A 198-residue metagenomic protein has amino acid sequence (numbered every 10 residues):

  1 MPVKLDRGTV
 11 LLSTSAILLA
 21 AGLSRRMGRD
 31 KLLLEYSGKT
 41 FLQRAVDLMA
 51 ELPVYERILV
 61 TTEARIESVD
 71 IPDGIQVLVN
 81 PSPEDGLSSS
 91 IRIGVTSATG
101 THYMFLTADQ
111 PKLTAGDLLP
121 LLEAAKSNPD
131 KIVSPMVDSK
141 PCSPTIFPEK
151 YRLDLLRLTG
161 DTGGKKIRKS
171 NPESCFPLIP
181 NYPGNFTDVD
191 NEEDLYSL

Functional and structural regions predicted by a protein language model:
P2-L12, R157-L198: Conserved alpha/beta core of the MobA/IspD/sugar-nucleotide pyrophosphorylase nucleotidyltransferase superfamily
T9-P141, E173-Y182: Nucleotide and nucleotide-moiety/phosphate-recognizing core
S24, L34, R152-L153, Y196: Nucleotide phosphate-binding site architecture
L34-Y36, I146-P148, D188-D190, L198: Short beta-strand-to-turn element immediately C-terminal to the catalytic PLP-Schiff-base lysine in fold type I
G38, E63-A64, E149-K150, E192-E193: Short loop segments at secondary-structure junctions
R92-G94, K150-L155: Short beta-strand and adjoining strand-loop segment in the mid-core of the Rossmann-like NAD(P)-dependent dehydrogenase
G100, C142-L153, E192: Conserved nucleotide-sugar donor-binding and metal-coordinating catalytic region shared by glycosyltransferases
Q110, S143-I146, L156, F186-T187: A residue-level structural signature of the nucleotidyltransferase/glycosyltransferase Rossmann-like core
